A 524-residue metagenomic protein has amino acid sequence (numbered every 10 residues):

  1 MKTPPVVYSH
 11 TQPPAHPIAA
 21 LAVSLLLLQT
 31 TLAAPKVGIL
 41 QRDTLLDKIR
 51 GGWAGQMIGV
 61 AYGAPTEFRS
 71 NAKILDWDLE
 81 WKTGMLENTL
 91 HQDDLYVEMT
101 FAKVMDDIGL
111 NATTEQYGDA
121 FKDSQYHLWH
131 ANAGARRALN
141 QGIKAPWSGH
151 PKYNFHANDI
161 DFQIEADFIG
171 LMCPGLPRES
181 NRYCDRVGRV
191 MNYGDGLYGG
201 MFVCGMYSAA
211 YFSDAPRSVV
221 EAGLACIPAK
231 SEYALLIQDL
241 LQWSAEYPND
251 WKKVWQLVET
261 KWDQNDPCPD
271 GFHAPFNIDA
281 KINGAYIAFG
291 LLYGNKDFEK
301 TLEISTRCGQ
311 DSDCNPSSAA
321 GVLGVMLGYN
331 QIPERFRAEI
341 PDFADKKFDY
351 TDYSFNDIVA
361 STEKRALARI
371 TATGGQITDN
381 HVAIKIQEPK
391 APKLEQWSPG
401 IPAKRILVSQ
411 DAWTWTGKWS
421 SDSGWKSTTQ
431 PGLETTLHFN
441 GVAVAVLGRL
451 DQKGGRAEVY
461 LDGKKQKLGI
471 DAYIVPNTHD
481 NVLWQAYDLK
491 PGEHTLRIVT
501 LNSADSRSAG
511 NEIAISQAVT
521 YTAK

Functional and structural regions predicted by a protein language model:
I18-T30: Bacterial N-terminal signal peptides
V37-T44, Q92, D250, V254-I278 (+7 more regions): Helix-termini ("caps") and immediately adjacent flexible loops/tails, especially at membrane-solvent interfaces
I39-L40, L45, S148-A157, F168-L176 (+2 more regions): Accessory "access/gating" subregions that flank catalytic or transport cores
L40-G63: Mature N-terminal segment immediately following signal peptide/propeptide cleavage in secreted/periplasmic
A64, R69, W77-D78, D195 (+3 more regions): Catalytic phosphate/nucleotide-handling subdomain of diverse soluble enzymes
A64-M99, T114-W129: Active-site-surrounding "flap" and adjacent substrate/cofactor-binding loops of secreted or lumenal enzymes, prototyped
G109-F162, L171: Extracytoplasmic mature domains of secreted/periplasmic and thylakoid-lumen proteins
Q387-K524: Glycan-recognition surfaces in beta-rich domains, encompassing non-catalytic CBMs and lectin-like receptor-binding
